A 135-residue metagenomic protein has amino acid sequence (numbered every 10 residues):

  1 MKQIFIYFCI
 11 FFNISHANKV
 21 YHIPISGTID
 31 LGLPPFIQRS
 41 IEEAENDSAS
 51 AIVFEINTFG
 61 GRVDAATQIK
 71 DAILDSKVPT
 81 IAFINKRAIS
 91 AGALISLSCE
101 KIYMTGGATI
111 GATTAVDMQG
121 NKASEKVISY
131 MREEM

Functional and structural regions predicted by a protein language model:
I4-I14: Sec-dependent N-terminal signal peptides
A17-M135: Soluble extramembrane regions of membrane proteins in the secretory/endomembrane system
